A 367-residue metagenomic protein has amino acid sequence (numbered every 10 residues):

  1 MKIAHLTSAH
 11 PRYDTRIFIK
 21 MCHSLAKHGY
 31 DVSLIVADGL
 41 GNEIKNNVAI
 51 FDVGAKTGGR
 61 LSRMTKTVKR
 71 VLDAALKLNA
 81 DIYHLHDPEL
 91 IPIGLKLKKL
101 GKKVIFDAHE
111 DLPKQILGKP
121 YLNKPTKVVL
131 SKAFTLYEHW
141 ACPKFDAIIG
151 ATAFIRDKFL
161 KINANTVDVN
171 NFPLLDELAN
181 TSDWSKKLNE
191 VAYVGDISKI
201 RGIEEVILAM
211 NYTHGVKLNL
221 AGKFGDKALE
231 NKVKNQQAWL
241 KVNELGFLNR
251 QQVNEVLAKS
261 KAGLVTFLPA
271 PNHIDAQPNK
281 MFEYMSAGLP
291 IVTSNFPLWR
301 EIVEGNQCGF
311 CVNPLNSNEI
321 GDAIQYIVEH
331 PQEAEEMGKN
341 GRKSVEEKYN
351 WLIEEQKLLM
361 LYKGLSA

Functional and structural regions predicted by a protein language model:
A4, I149, D183-N211, L218-N219: Conserved donor-binding/catalytic core segment of Leloir-type glycosyltransferases
P11-T15, R201, Q251-V256, K261-M285 (+1 more regions): Nucleotide-sugar-dependent
H23, K69-L76, K96-L100, F106 (+3 more regions): Membrane-proximal helix-turn-helix segments that form the acceptor-binding/catalytic region of lipid-linked
V36, F51, V128-N180: Donor nucleotide-sugar binding/catalytic pocket of nucleotide-sugar-dependent glycosyltransferases
G39-L40, K217-N231, G246-F247: Glycosyltransferase donor-sugar binding loop
E230-E255: Nucleotide-activated donor-binding/catalytic signature segment of Leloir-type glycosyltransferases, i.e., the conserved
G305-N306, F310-S317, Y326-Q332: Conserved acidic donor-binding segment of nucleotide-sugar-dependent glycosyltransferases
E319, Y326, E333-K348, K357-M360: A short, well-ordered alpha-helix in the C-terminal region of glycosyltransferases
